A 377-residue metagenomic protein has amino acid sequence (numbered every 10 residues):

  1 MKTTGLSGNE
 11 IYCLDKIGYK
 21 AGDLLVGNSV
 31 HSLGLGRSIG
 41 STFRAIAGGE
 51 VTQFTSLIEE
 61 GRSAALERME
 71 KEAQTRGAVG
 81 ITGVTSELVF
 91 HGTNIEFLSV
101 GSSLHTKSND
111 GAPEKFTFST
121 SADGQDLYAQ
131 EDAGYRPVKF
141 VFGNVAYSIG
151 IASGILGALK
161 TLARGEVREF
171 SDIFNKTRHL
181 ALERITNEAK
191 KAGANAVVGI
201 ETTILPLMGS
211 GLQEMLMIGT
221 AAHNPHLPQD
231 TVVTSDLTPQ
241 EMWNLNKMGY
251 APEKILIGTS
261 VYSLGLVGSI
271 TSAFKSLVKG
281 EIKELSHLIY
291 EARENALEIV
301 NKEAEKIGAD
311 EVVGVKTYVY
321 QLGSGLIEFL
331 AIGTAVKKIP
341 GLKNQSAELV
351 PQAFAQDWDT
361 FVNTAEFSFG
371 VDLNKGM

Functional and structural regions predicted by a protein language model:
M1-F54, F90-F170, G211-L212, T220-L285 (+1 more regions): Intrinsic disorder/low-complexity detector
D15-Y19, L66-A78, H91-I95, Q130-Y135 (+6 more regions): Short, low-complexity cationic-aromatic patches
D23-V26, G80-G83, E96-S102, K139-F142 (+8 more regions): Ordered hydrophobic segments in well-structured contexts
S41-G83, G157-I200, L256, S272-V315: Short, well-ordered alpha-helical segments
G61-A64, R68-D110, E188-A194, E201-H226: Hydrophobic, ordered structural segments
A65, T85-V89, A146, A181 (+5 more regions): Short flexible/disordered coil segments
G80-F90, A196-M208, E311-Q321, K343 (+2 more regions): Short, conserved loop-to-beta-strand elements that form functional interface hotspots
M217, V233, N301-K306, T317 (+2 more regions): Terminal helix-to-tail segments of small alpha-helical proteins
